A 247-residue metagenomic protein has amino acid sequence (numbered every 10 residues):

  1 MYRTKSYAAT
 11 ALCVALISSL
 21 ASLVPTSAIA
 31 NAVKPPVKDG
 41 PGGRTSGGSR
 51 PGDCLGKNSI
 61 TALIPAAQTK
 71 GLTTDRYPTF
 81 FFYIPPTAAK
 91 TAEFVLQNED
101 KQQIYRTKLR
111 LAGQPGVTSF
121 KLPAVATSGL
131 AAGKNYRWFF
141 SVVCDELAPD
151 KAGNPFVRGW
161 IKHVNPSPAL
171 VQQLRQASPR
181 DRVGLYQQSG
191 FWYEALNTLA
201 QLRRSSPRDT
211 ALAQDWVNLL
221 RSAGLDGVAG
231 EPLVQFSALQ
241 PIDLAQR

Functional and structural regions predicted by a protein language model:
Y2-V14: Bacterial N-terminal signal peptides that target proteins for export
A28-A66, D75: Surface-exposed loop/turn and intrinsically disordered segments
A32-D39, K70, R110-G113, A132 (+2 more regions): Extended, polar beta-sheet/loop recognition surfaces of beta-rich domains that mediate binding to diverse ligands
Q68-P86: Contiguous beta-strand segments within globular domains
Q102-P115: Solvent-exposed serine/threonine-rich low-complexity stretches and specific carbohydrate-binding patches
T118-A132: Signal that preferentially marks extracellular ectodomain short beta-strand elements of beta-sandwich modules
K134-D145, A200: Internal, hydrophobic beta-strand segments that form the core of beta-sheet-rich folds
L202, P207, D215-R247: Preference for solvent-exposed, low-hydrophobicity sequence contexts
